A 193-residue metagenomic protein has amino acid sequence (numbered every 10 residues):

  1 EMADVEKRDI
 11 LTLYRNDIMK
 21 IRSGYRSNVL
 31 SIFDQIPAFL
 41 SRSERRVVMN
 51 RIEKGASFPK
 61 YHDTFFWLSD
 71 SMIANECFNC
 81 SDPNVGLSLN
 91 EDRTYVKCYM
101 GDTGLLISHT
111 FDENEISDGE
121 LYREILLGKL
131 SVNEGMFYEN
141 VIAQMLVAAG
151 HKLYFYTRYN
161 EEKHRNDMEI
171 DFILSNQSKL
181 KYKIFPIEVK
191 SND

Functional and structural regions predicted by a protein language model:
M2-S178: Accessory nucleic acid-recognition modules appended to NTPase machines
D171, K183-D193: Active-site ExK catalytic segment of metal-dependent nucleases
